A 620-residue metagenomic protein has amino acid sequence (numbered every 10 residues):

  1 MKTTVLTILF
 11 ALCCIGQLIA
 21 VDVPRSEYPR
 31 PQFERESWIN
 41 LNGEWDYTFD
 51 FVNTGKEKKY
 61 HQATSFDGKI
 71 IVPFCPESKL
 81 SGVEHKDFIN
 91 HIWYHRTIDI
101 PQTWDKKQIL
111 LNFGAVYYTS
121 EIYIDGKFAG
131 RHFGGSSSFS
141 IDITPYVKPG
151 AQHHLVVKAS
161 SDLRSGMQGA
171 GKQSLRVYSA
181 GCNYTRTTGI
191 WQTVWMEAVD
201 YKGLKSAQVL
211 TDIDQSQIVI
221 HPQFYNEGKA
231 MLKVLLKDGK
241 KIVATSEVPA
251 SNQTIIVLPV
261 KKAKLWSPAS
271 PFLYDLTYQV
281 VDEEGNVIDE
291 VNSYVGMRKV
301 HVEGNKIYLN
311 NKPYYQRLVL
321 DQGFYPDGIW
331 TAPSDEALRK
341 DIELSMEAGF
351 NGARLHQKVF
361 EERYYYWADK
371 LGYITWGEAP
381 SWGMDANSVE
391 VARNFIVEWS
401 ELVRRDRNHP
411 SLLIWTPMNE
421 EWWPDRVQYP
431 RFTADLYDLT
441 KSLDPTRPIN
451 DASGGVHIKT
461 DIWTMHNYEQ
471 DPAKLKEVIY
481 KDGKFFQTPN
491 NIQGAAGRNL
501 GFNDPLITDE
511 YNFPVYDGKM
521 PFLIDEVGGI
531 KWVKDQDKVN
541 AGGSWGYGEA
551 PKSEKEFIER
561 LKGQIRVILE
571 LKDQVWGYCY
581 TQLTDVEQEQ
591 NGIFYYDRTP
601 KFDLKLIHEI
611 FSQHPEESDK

Functional and structural regions predicted by a protein language model:
M1-D22: Bacterial Sec-dependent N-terminal signal peptides
A20-G82, K158, D162-M167, G239: Accessory carbohydrate-binding/adhesion or oligomerization-edge regions at the termini of glycan-active proteins
P31-Q32, Y47-D50, H85, I89-G203 (+4 more regions): Accessory beta-strand-rich segments of carbohydrate-active enzymes
F33-E57, V116, C182, R186-G189 (+5 more regions): Substrate-binding clefts and catalytic carboxylate motifs of secreted carbohydrate-active enzymes
Y118, Y123, H132-P145, R164-V177 (+5 more regions): Active-site mouth of glycoside hydrolases
I122-I124, Q217-P249, T254-I256, L276: Beta-strand-rich binding/interaction modules
A198-E227, H614-K620: Surface beta-strand/loop "capping" patches
Y429, S453-K481, W532, Q536 (+1 more regions): Substrate-binding cleft/loops of secretory-pathway carbohydrate-active enzymes
